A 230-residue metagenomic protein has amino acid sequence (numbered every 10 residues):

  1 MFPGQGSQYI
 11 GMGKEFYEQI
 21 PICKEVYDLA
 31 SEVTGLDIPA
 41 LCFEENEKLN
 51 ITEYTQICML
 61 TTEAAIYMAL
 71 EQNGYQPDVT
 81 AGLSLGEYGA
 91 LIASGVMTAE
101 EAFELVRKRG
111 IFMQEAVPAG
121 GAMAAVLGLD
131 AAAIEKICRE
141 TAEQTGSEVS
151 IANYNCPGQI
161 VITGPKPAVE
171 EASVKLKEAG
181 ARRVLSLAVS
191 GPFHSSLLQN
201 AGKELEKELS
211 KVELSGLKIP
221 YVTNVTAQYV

Functional and structural regions predicted by a protein language model:
M1-K136, L187: FabD-like malonyl-/acyl-CoA
Q5-S7, E32-T34, S94-V230: Alpha/beta catalytic cores of group-transfer enzymes, especially the acyltransferase/condensing modules of polyketide
